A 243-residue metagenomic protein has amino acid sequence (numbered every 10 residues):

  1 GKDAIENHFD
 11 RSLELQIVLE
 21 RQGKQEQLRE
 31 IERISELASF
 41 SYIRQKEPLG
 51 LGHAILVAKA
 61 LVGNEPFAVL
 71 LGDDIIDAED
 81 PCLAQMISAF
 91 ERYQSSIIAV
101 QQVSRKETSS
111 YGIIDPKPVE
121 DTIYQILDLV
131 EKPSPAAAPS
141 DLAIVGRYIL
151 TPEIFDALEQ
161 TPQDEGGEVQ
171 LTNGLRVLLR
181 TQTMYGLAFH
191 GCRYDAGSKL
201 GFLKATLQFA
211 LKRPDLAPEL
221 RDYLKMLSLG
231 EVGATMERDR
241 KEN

Functional and structural regions predicted by a protein language model:
G1-K2: A conserved acidic beta->alpha catalytic loop
I5-L13: Glycine-rich loop at the start of a catalytic domain that most often binds anionic cofactors/ligands
E14-V18, Q25, I31-P116, L150-P152 (+1 more regions): Conserved beta-loop-beta/alpha segment of the NTase-like Rossmann-fold superfamily that binds/positions NTPs
A68, I87-E91, P118-D222: Catalytic-core segments of class I nucleotidyltransferases/pyrophosphorylases that form NMP-activated intermediates
